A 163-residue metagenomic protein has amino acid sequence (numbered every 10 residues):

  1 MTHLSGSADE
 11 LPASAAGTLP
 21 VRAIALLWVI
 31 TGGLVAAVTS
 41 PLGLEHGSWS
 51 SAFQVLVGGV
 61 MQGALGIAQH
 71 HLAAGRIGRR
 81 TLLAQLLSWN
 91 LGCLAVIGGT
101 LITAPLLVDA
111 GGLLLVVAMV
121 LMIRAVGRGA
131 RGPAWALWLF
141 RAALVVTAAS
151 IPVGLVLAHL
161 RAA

Functional and structural regions predicted by a protein language model:
M1-A163: Hydrophobic alpha-helical transmembrane segments of multi-pass integral membrane proteins
